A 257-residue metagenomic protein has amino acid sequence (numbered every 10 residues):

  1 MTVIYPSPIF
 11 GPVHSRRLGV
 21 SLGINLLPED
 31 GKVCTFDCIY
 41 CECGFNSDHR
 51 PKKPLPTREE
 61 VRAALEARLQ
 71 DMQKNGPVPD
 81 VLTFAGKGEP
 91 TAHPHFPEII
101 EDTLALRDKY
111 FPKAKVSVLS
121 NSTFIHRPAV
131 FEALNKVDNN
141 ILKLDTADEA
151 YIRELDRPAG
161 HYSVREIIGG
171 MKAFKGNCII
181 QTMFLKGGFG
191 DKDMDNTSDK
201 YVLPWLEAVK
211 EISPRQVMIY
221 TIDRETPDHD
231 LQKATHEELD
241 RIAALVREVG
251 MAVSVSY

Functional and structural regions predicted by a protein language model:
T2-R17, A63, Q70, K186-Y257: Auxiliary Fe-S-binding modules of radical SAM enzymes
R17-A63: Canonical Radical SAM [4Fe-4S] cluster-binding loop centered on the CxxxCxxC motif and its immediate flanking residues
S21-G23, V81, I141, I179: Short hydrophobic-acidic sequence motifs that mark active-site Asp/Glu residues
I24, A63-D71, I99-L106, L206: Short, well-ordered amphipathic alpha-helices
G31, E89-P90: Short strand->helix junction
F45-V81, H95-E98: Conserved alpha-helical substructure of the radical SAM core
T83-E89, N121: Glycine-rich beta-strand-to-loop/alpha-helix junction loops that act as flexible
A92-Q232: Conserved AdoMet/S-adenosylmethionine-binding subsite of the radical SAM
